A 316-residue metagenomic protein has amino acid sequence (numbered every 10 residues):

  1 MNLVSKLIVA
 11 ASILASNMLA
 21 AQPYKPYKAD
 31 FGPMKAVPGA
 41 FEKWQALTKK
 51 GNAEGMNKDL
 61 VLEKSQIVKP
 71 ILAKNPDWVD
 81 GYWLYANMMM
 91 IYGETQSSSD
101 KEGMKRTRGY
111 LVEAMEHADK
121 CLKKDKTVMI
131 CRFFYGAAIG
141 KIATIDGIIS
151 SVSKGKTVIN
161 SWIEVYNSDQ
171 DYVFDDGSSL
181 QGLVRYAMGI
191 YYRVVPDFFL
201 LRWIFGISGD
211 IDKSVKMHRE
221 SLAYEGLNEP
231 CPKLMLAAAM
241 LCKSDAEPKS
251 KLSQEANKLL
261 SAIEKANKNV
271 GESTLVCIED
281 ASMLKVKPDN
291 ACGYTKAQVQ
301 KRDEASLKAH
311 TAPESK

Functional and structural regions predicted by a protein language model:
N2-A10: Sec-dependent signal peptide recognition, specifically the positively charged N-region followed immediately by
A11-A20: Hydrophobic h-region of N-terminal signal peptides that target proteins for export in Gram-negative bacteria
A21-K124, I130-R132, K141-G177, S250-S253 (+1 more regions): N-terminal alpha-helical interaction modules that lie
Y85, Y92, Y135, I142 (+3 more regions): Structural register within alpha-helical repeat arrays
Y135, L180-D197, M217: A structural motif
R202-G209: Short helix-loop boundary/capping segments
I211-V276: Long, repeat-rich segments with strong aromatic
